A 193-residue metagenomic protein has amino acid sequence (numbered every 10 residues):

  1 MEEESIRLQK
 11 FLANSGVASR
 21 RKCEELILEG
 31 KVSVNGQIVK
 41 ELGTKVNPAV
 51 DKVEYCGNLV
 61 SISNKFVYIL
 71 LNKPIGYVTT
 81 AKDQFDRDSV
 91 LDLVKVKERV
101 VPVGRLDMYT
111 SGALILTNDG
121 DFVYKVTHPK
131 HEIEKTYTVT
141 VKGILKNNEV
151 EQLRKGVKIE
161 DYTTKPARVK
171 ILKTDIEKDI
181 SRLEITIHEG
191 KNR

Functional and structural regions predicted by a protein language model:
M1-R193: Basic, flexible Lys/Arg- and Gly-enriched helix-loop patches that mediate nucleic-acid binding at interfaces with rRNA
